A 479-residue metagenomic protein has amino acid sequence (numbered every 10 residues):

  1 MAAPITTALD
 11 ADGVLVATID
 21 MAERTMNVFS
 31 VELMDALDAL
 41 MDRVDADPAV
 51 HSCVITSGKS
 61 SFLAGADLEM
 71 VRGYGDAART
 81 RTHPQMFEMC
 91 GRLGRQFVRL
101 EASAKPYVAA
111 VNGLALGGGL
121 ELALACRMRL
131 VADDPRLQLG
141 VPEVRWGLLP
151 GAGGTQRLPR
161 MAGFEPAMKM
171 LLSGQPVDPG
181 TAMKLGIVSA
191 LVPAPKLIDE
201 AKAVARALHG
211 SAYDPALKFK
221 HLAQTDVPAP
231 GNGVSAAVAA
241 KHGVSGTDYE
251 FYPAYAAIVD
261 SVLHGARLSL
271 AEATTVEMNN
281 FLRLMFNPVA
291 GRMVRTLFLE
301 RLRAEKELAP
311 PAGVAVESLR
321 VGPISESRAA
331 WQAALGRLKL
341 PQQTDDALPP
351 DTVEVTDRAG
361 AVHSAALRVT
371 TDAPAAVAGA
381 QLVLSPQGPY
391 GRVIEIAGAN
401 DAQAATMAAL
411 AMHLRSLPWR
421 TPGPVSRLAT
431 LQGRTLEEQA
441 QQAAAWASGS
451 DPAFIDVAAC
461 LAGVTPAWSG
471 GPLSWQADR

Functional and structural regions predicted by a protein language model:
M1-T56, V98: Conserved CoA-thioester-binding segment of acyl-CoA-metabolizing enzymes
V31-M34, P166-M168, L172, D178 (+4 more regions): Intrinsically disordered, low-complexity segments enriched in small/flexible residues
S57-R95, A115, R145-G147: Glycine- (often His-adjacent) and acidic-residue-rich active-site loop that binds/positions the CoA thioester
G94-W146: Glycine-rich beta-to-alpha active-site loop
T155-E165: Hydrophobic, secondary-structure "cap" segments at the distal end of domains
V177, A330-R337, P374-A380, P386-G423 (+1 more regions): Internal alpha-helical scaffold of NAD(P)-dependent oxidoreductase catalytic cores
A304-E354, A376-P389, N400, T406: NAD(P)+-binding Rossmann beta1-loop-alpha1 motif at the extreme N-terminus of oxidoreductases
E354-A375, V393: ADP-ribose/adenylate-binding Rossmann-like module
